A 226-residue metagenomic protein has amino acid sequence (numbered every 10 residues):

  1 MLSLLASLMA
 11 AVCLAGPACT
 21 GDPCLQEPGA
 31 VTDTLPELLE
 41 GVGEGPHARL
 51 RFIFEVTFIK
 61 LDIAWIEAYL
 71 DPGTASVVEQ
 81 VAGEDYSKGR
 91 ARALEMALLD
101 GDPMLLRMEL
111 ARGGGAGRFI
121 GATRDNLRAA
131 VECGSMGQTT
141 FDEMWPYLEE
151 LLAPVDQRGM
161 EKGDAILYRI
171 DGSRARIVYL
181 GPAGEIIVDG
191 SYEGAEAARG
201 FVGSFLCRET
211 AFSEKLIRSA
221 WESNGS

Functional and structural regions predicted by a protein language model:
L2-L14: Hydrophobic alpha-helical targeting segments used for export or membrane insertion
P17-Y86: N-terminal secretory signal peptides
G45, R199-S226: Ligand-recognition surfaces built from glycine- and aromatic
D71-G73, A111-G113, D171-S173: Solvent-exposed coil/turn segments that connect beta secondary-structure elements in extracytoplasmic/periplasmic
V78-Q80, S87-L167: Mid-length scaffold segments of soluble, non-membrane domains
G115, F119-T123, A197, F212 (+1 more regions): Stable alpha-helical elements in mature extracytoplasmic
R158-I186: Carbohydrate-binding surfaces in secreted/extracellular proteins
E185-A198: Short, solvent-exposed beta-strand-to-loop segments that form ligand-recognition rims of beta-rich domains
